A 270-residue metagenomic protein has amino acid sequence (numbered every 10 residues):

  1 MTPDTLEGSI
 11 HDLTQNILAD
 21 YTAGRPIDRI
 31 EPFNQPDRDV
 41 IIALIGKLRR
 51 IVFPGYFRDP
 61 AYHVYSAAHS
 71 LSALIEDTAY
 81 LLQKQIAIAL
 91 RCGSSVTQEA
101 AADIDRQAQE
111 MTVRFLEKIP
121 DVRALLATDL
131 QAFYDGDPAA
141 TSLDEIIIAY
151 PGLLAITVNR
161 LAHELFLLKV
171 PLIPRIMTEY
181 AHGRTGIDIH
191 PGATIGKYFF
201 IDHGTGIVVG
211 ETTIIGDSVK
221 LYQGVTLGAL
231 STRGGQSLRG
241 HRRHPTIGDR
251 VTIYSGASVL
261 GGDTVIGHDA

Functional and structural regions predicted by a protein language model:
M1-I176: Terminal amphipathic alpha-helical/low-complexity segments used for targeting or macromolecular assembly
A181-A270: Structural signal for interior beta-strand "rungs" in well-ordered beta-sheet cores of soluble enzyme domains
